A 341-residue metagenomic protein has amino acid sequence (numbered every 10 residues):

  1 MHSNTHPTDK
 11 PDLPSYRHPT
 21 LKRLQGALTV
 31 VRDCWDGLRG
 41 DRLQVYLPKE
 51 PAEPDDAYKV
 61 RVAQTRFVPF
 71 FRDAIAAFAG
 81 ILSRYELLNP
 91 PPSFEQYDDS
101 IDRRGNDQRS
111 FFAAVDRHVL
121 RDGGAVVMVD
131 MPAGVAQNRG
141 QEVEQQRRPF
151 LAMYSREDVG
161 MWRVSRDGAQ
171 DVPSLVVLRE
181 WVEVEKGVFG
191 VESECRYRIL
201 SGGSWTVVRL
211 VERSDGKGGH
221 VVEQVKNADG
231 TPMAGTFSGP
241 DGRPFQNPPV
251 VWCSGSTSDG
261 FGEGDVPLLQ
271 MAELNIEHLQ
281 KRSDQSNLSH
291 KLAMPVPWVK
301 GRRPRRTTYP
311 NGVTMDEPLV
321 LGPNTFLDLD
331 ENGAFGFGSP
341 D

Functional and structural regions predicted by a protein language model:
M1-M153, E157-D158, D167: Extended, helix-rich architectural segments
H6-P7, L24-Q25, D36, A57-R61 (+8 more regions): Alpha-helical interaction segments
D36, K59, V68-F71, E86 (+7 more regions): Short linear interaction motif-like sites in intrinsically disordered regions of transcription factors
A74-L82, A114-V115, V127, E194-I199 (+4 more regions): Generic hydrophobic, helix-prone segments enriched in Leu/Val/Ile
F78, S204, D215, N287-L288: A periodicity- and composition-biased signal for non-globular, repetitive helical segments
V119-S258: Extended, regular secondary-structure scaffolds
E223-D341: Extended, charged amphipathic alpha-helical segments
